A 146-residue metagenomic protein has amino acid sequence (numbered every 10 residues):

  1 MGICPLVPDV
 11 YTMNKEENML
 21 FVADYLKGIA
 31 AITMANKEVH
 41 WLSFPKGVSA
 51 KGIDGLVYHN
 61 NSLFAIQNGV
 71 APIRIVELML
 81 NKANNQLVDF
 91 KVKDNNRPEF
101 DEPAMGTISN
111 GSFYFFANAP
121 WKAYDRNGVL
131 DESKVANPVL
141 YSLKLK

Functional and structural regions predicted by a protein language model:
M1-G2, E38-K46, V88-N96: A short beta-strand motif characteristic of beta-propeller blades
M1-M19, A23, G47-Q67, P98-N110: Beta-rich, blade/repeat-based domains predominating in secreted/periplasmic proteins but also intracellular
E17, L26-G28, N36, V70-P72 (+1 more regions): Surface-exposed loop/turn positions within WD40 beta-propeller blades
D24-Y25, N68-V70, L80, N118-P120: Short loop/turn segments immediately following the C-termini of beta-strands
G28-A30, A71-I75, K122-A123, L140: Structural signal for beta-propeller blades
I29-A31, N36-D54: Anionic-ligand binding region
T33-K37, M79-N84, K144-K146: Short loop/turn segments that connect beta-strands within beta-propeller blades
N118-N137: Short, conserved, GDST-rich strand-edge loop motifs in beta-rich repeat architectures
